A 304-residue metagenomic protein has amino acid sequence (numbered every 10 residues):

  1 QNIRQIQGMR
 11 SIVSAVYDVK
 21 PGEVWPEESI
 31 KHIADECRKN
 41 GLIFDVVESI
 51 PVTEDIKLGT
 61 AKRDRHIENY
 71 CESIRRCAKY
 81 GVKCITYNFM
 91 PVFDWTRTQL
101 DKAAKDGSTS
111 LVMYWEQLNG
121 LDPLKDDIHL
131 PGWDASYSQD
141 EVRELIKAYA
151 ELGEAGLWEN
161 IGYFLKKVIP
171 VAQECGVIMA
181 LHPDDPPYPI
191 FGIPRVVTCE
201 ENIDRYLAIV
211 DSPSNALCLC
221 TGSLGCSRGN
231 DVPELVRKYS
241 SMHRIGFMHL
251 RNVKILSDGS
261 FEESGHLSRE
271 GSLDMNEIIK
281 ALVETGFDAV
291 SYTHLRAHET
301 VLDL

Functional and structural regions predicted by a protein language model:
N2-G8, E28-D45, A78, P170-E174 (+3 more regions): Acidic (Asp/Glu)-rich catalytic clusters
I3-Q7, A15-Y70: Trp/Phe/Arg-rich N-terminal binding region typifying the photolyase-homology
R10-V13, I43-D45, K83-T86, G176-A180 (+3 more regions): Structural preference for beta-strand elements that scaffold enzyme active sites
I12, C77, H182, M248 (+1 more regions): Conserved, mostly hydrophobic/aromatic
D18, I50-P51, F89-F93, P183-P189 (+3 more regions): Active-site-proximal loop/turn and secondary-structure-junction residues that shape catalytic pockets, frequently
P21-E27, K57, W158, I190-D204 (+1 more regions): Gly/Pro-rich active-site loop or hairpin
I56-A216: Active-site acidic/histidine proton-transfer and metal-coordination neighborhood in alpha/beta enzyme cores
T293-T300: Conserved small/polar residues in nucleotide/adenosyl-binding loops
